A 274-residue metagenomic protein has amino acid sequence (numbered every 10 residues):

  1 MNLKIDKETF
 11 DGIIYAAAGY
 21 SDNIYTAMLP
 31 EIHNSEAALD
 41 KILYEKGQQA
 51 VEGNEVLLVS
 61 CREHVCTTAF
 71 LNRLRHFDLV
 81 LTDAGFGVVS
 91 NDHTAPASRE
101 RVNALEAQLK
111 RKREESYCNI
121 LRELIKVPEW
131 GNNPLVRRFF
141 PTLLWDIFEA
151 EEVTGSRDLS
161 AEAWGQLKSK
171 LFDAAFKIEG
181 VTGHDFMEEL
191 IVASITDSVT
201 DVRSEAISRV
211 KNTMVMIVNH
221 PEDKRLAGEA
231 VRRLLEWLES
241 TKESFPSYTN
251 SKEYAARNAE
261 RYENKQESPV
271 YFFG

Functional and structural regions predicted by a protein language model:
M1-E63, H76-G274: Conserved short "hinge" loops at termini or chain/domain junctions
C66: Extracellular structured ligand-interaction cores
